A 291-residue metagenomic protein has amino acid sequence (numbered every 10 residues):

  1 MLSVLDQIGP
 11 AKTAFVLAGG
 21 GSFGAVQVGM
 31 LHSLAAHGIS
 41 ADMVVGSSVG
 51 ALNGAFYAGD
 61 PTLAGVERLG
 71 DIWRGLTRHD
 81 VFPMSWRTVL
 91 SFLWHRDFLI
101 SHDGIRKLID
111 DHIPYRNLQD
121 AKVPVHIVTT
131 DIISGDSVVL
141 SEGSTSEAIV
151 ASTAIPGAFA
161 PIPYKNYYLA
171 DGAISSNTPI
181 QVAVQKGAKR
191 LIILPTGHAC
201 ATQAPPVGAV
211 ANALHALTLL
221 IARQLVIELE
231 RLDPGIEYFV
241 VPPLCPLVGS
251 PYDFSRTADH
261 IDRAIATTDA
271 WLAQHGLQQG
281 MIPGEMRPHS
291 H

Functional and structural regions predicted by a protein language model:
M1-S47, A55-H291: Patatin-like phospholipase
